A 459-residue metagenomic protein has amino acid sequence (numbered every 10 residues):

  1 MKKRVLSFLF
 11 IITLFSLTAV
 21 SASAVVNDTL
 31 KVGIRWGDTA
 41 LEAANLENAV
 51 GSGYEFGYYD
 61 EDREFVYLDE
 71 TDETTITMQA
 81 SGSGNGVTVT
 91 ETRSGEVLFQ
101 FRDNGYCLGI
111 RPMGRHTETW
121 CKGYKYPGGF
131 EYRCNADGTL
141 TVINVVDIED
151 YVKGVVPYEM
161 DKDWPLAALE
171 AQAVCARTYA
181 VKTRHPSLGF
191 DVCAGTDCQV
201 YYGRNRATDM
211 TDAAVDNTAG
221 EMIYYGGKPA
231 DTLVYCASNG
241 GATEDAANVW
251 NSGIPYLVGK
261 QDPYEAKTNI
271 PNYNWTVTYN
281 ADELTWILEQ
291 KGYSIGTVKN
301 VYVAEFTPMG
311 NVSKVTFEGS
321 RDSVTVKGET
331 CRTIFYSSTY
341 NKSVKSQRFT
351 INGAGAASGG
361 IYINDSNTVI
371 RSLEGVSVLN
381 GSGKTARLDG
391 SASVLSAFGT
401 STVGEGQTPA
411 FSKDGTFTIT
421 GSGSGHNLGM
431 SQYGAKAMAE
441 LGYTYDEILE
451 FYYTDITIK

Functional and structural regions predicted by a protein language model:
M1-F10: Positively charged n-region of N-terminal signal peptides that target proteins for export
L9-L17: Bacterial N-terminal signal peptides
L17-T29: Sec-dependent signal peptide cleavage junction
N27-T29, Y151, W164-K413: Extended substrate/cofactor- or partner-recognition/assembly subdomains adjacent to catalytic sites in enzymes
G33-S52: Surface-exposed beta-strand/loop patches in extracellular or lumenal glycoproteins
E61-D147, N217: A contiguous strand-loop segment
V142-M160, D262: Residues forming anionic-ligand binding surfaces in small-molecule and nucleic-acid pockets of primarily soluble enzymes
A167-A173, V181-P186, D212-G220, S412-K459: Exported/periplasmic cell-wall-interacting domains
